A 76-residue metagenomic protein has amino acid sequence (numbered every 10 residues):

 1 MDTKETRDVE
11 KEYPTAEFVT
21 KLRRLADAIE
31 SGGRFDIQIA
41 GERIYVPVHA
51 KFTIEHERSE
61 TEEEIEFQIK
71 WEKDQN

Functional and structural regions predicted by a protein language model:
M1-L25: Terminal, regulation- and interaction-focused segments at domain boundaries
D2-D8, R34-Q38, E42-N76: N-terminal intrinsically disordered, cationic/polar leader segments that include organellar targeting peptides
